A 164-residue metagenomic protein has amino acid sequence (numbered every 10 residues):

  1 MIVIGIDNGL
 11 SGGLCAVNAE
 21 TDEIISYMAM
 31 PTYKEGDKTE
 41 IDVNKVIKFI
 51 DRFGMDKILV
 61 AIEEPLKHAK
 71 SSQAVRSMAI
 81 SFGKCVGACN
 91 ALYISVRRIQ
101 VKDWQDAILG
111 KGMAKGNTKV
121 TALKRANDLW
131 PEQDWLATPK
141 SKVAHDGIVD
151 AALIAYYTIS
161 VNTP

Functional and structural regions predicted by a protein language model:
M1-P164: Phosphate- and other anionic-substrate recognition elements at nucleic-acid/protein interfaces
